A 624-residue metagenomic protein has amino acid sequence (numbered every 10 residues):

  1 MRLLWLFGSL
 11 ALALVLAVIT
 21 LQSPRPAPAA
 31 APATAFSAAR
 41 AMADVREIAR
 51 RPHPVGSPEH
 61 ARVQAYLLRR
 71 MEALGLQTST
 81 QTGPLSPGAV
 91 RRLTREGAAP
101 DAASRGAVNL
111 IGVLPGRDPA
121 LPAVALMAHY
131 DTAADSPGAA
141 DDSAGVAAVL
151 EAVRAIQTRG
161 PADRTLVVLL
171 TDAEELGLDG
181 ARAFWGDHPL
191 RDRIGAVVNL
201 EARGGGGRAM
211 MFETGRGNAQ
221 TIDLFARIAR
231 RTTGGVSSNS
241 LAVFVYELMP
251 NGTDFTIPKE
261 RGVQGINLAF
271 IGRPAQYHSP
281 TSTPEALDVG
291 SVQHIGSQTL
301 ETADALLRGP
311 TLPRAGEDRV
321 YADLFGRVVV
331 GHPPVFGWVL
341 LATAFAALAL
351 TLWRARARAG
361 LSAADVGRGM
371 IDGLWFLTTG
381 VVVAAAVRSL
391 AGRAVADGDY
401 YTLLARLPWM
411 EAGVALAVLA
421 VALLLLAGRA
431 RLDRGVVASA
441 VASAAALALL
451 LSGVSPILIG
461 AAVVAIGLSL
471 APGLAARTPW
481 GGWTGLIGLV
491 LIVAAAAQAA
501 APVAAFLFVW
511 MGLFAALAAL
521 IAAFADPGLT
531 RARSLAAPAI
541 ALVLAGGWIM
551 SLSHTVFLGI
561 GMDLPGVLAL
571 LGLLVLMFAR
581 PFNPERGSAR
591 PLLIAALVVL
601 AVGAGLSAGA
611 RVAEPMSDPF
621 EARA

Functional and structural regions predicted by a protein language model:
M1-L4, S57, R586: Positively charged n-region of N-terminal signal peptides that target proteins for export
M1-P28, I594-V602: Hydrophobic alpha-helical transmembrane signal-anchor segments
L4, L110, V366-G367: Generic low-polarity alpha-helical segments
L14, A344-A624: Alpha-helical transmembrane segments of integral membrane proteins
V15-L21, R314-R319, L390-R393: Peri-membrane helix termini and adjoining interfacial loops of integral membrane proteins
P24-G331: Soluble extramembrane regions of membrane proteins in the secretory/endomembrane system
D192-M211, G337-G360: C-terminal domain-closing interface element
R314-A344, S362-A363, R406-L407: Cytosolic-side membrane-insertion boundary helix
